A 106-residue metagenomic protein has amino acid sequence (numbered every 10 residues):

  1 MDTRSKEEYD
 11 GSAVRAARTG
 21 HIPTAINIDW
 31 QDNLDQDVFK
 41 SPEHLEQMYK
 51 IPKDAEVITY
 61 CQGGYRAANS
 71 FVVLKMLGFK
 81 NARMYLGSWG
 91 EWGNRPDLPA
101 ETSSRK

Functional and structural regions predicted by a protein language model:
T3, E7-K106: Rhodanese-like catalytic fold shared by cysteine-dependent sulfurtransferases and DSP/PTP-type phosphatases
